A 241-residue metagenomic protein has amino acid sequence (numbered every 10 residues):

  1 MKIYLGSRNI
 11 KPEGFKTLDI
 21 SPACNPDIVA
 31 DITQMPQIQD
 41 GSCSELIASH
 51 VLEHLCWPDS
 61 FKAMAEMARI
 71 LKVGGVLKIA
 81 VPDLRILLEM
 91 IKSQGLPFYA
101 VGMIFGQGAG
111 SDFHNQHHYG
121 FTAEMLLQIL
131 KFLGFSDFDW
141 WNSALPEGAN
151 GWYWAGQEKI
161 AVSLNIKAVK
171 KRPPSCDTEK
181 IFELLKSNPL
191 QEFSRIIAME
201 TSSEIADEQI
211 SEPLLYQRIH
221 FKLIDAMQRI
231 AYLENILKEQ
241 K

Functional and structural regions predicted by a protein language model:
M1, Q240-K241: Short, Lys/Arg-enriched, disordered terminal segments
K2-E89, E124, I166-K170: Conserved SAM-binding loop
D59-K62, E66, K72, V76-I210: S-adenosyl-L-methionine-dependent methyltransferase catalytic module, highlighting the catalytic core
Y216, L223, I230, L237-Q240: Heptad-repeat positions
